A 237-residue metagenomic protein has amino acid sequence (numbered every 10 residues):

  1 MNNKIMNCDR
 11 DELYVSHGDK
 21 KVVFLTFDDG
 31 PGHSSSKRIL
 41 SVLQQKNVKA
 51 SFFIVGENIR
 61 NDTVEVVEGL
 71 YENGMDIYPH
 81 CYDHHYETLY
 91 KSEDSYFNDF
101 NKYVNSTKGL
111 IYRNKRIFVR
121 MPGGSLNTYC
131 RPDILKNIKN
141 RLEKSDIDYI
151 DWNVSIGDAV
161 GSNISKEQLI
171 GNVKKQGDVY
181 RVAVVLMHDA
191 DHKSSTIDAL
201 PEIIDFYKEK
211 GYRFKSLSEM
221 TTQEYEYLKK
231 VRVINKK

Functional and structural regions predicted by a protein language model:
N2-Y96, N101-R116, F206: Active-site beta->alpha N-cap acidic-glycine motif
D62-V67, T222-I234: Glycine-rich, charge-decorated loop segments at or immediately adjacent to ligand/cofactor-binding or catalytic sites
H84-K208, Y212-R213, E219-M220, E226-K230: Catalytic domains of cell-wall/extracellular-matrix polysaccharide-remodeling enzymes, centered on de-N-acetylation
K237: Active-site and substrate-binding clefts of carbohydrate-active enzymes
